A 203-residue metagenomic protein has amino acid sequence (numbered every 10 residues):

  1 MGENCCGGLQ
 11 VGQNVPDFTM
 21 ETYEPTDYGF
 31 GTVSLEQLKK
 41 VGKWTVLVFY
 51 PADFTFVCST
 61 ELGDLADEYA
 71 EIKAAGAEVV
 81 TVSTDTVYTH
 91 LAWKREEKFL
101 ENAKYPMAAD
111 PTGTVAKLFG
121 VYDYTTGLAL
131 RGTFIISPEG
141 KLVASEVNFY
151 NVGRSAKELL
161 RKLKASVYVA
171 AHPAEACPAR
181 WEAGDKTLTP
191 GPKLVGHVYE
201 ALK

Functional and structural regions predicted by a protein language model:
M1-K203: Chalcogenol-based redox active-site neighborhoods
